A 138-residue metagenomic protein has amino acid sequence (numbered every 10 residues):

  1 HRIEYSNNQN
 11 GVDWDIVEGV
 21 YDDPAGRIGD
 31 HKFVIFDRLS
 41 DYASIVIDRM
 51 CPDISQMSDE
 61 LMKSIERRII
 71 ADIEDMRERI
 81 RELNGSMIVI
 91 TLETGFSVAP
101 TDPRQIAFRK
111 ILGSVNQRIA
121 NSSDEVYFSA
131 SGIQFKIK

Functional and structural regions predicted by a protein language model:
H1, R27-I28, V46-I47, A99-T101: Short, well-ordered secondary-structure micro-motifs
H1-G29: Conserved P-loop
V12-W14, K32, G85, D124: A structural micro-motif
V17-E18, I35-D37, V89-I90, S129: Short, conserved beta-strand edge motifs with alternating hydrophobic and charged residues
Y21, K32-I54: A basic- and aromatic-enriched beta-loop-alpha substructure that forms the phosphate/nucleotide- and DNA/RNA-contacting
G26-H31, R81-L83: Flexible, charged surface loops at secondary-structure boundaries
D48-K138: Replace "adjacent to P-loop NTPase cores in ATP/GTP-dependent enzymes" with "adjacent to NTP-binding cores
